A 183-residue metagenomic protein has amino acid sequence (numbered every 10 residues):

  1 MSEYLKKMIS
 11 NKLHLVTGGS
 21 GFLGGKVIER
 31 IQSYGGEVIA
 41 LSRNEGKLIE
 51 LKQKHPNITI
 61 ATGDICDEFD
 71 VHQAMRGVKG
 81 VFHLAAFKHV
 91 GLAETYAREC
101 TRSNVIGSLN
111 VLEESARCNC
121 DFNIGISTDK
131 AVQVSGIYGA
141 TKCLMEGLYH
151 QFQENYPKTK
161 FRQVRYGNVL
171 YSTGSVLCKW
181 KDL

Functional and structural regions predicted by a protein language model:
M1-N11: A short, basic/flexible loop-to-alpha-helix module at the beginning of a structural domain
S10-L13, V78, C120: Phosphate-coordination loops involved in phosphoryl transfer and adenosine-cofactor binding
L13-Y34: N-terminal Rossmann NAD(P)H-binding glycine-rich loop of SDR-like oxidoreductase domains
G36-L48: Conserved glycine-rich Rossmann-like NAD(P)H-binding loop of the short-chain dehydrogenase/reductase
E37-V38, N57, D121-F122, K160: Residues at the starts of beta-strands that form the adenosine-phosphate
H55-T59, I65-R102: NAD(P)H-binding glycine-rich loop region in Rossmannoid oxidoreductase-like domains and their noncatalytic homologs
H83, F87-G91, T95-E146, Q151-F152 (+1 more regions): Conserved Rossmann-fold NAD(P)-dependent oxidoreductase catalytic core, especially the SDR/UDP-sugar
L148-S175, K181-D182: Conserved beta-loop-beta element that borders a ligand/cofactor-binding pocket
